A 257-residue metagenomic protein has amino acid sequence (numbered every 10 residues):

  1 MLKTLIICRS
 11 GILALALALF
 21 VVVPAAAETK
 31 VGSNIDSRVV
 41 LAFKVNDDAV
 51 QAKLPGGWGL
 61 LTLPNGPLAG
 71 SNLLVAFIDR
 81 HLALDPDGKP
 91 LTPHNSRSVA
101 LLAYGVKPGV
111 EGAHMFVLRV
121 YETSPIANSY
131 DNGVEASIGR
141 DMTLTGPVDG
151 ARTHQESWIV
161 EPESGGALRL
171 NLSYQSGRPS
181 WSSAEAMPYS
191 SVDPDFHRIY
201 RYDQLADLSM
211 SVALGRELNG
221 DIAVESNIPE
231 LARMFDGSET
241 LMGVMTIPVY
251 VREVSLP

Functional and structural regions predicted by a protein language model:
L2-I12: Bacterial N-terminal signal peptides that target proteins for export
C8, L19, E122-I126: Polar helix-capping/helix-linker motif
S10-V22: Bacterial N-terminal signal peptides
V23-A27: Sec/Tat signal peptide C-region and signal peptidase I cleavage site
E28-H81, S211-T240, V244-P257: N-terminal domain-onset segments
L82-S157: Aromatic- and glycine-enriched beta-alpha-beta binding-site module
A136-P257: Interaction-surface and assembly-scaffold signal
